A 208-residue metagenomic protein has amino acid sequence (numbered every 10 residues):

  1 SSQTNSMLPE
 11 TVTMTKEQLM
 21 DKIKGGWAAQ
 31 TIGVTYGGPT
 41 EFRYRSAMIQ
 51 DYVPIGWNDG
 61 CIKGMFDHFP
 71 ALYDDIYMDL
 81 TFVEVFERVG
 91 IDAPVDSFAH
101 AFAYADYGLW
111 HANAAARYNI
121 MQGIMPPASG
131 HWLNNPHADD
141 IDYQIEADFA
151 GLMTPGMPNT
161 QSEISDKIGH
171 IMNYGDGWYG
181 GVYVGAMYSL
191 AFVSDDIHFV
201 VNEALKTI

Functional and structural regions predicted by a protein language model:
S1-I208: Structured, active/binding-site neighborhoods that engage oxygen-rich ligands
